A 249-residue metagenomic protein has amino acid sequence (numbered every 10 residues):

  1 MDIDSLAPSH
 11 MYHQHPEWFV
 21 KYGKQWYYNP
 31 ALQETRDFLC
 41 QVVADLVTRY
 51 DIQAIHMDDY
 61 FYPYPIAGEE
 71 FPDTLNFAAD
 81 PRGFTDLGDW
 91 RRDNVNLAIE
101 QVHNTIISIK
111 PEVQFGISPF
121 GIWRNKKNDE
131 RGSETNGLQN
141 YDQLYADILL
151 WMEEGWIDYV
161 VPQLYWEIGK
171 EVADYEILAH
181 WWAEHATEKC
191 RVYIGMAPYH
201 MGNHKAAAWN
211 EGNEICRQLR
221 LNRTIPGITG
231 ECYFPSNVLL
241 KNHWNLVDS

Functional and structural regions predicted by a protein language model:
M1-D2, H56-Y60, G88-N140, C190-H200: Aromatic-lined carbohydrate-recognition surfaces of secreted/lumenal glycan-active proteins
M1-R49, D142-A146: Active-site-adjacent "subsite" loops/lids of carbohydrate-active enzymes
D2-G23, Y60-R82, K127-L138: Aromatic- and acidic-residue-enriched segments that line the glycan-binding/catalytic groove of carbohydrate-active
K21-C40, R82-N96, N136-G137, P162-G169 (+1 more regions): The substrate-binding groove and active-site-proximal loops of carbohydrate-active enzymes, especially glycoside
E34-D45, W90, N94-Q101, Q143-D147 (+5 more regions): Extracytoplasmic/secreted proteins, especially bacterial periplasmic and envelope-associated proteins
D45-Q53, L97-F115, L150, E154-D158 (+1 more regions): A structural motif corresponding to the C-terminal end of an alpha-helix and its immediate exit/capping segment
H56, P65, I109, Q114-V161 (+1 more regions): Substrate-binding cleft/loops of secretory-pathway carbohydrate-active enzymes
Y145-E171, A183-S249: Substrate-binding cleft of secreted/luminal carbohydrate-active enzymes
